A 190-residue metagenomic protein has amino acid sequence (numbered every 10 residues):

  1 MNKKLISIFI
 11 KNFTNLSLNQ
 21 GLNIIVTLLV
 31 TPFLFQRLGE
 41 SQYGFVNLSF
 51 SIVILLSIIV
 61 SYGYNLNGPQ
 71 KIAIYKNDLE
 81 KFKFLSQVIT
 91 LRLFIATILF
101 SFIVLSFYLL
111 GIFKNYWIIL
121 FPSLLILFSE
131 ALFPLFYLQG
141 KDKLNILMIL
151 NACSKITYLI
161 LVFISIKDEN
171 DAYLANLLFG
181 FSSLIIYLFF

Functional and structural regions predicted by a protein language model:
S7-N65, K155, L159: Signature of the first transmembrane helix
L16, Q20, N47-F50, V88 (+4 more regions): Residue-level recognition of transmembrane alpha-helices in multi-pass small-molecule transporters/permeases
G21, I25-L28, V60, L66 (+2 more regions): Alpha-helical transmembrane segments of multi-pass membrane transport and lipid-handling proteins
T27, T31-F35, I58-S61, I103-F107 (+4 more regions): Structural signal for membrane-spanning alpha-helices in multi-pass inner-membrane proteins, emphasizing helix cores
L38-S49, Y75-Q87, T97-F128, D168-A175: Membrane-interface helix-capping segments at transmembrane helix termini in multi-pass transporters
V60-K76: Helix-loop junctions and terminal segments of transmembrane helices in multi-pass membrane transport/translocation
W117, L127-I149: Membrane-interface junctions at transmembrane-helix termini in multi-pass inner-membrane proteins
L124, M148-F190: Hydrophobic alpha-helical transmembrane segments
